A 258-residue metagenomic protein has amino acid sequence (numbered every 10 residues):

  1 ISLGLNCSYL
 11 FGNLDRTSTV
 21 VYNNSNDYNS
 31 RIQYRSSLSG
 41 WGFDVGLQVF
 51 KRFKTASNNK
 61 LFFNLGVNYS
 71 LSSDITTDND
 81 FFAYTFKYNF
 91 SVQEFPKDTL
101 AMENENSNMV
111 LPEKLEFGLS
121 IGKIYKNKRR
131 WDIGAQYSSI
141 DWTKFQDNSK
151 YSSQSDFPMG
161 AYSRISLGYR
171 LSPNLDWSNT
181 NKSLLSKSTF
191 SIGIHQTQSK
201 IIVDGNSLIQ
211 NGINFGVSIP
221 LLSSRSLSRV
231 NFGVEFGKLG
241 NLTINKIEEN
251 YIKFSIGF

Functional and structural regions predicted by a protein language model:
I1-F258: Outer-membrane beta-barrel porins/channels
